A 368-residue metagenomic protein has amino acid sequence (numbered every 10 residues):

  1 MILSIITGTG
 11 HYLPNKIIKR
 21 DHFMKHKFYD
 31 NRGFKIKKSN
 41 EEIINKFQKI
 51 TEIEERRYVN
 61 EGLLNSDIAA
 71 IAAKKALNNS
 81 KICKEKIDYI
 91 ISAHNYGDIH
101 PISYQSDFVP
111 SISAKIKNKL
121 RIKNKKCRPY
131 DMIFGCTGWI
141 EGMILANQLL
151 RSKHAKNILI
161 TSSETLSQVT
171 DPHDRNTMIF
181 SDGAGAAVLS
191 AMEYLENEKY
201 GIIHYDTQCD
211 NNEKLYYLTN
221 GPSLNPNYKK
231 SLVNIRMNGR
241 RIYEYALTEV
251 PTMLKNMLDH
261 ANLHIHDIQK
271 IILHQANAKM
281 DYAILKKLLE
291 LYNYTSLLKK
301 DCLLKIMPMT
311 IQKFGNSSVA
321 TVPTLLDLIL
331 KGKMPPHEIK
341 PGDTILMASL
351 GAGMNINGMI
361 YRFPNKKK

Functional and structural regions predicted by a protein language model:
M1-G62, H173-T248, T252, L350 (+1 more regions): Condensing-enzyme catalytic core mediating Claisen C-C bond formation in acyl metabolism
I6, G62-I133, L263-A283: Conserved beta-ketoacyl condensing-enzyme motif
I6-G8, F47, A76, I90 (+6 more regions): Buried hydrophobic positions in well-ordered alpha/beta secondary-structure cores of metabolic enzymes
N40-K46, D107-K123, I160-T165, L224 (+1 more regions): Acidic-glycine-rich active-site phosphate/pyrophosphate-binding loop
S66-A70, G97-S106, P110, D131-R151 (+3 more regions): Claisen-condensing/thiolase-fold acyl-transfer catalytic domains that form or cleave C-C bonds in fatty acid
A93, I133, I158-E164, L189 (+1 more regions): Short beta-strand segments
H154-A184: Flexible, glycine-rich active-site loops centered on histidine and acidic residues that chelate a metal or position
S162-S163, D210-L218, N277-M280, Q312 (+1 more regions): Acyl-CoA/ACP chain-elongation machinery
